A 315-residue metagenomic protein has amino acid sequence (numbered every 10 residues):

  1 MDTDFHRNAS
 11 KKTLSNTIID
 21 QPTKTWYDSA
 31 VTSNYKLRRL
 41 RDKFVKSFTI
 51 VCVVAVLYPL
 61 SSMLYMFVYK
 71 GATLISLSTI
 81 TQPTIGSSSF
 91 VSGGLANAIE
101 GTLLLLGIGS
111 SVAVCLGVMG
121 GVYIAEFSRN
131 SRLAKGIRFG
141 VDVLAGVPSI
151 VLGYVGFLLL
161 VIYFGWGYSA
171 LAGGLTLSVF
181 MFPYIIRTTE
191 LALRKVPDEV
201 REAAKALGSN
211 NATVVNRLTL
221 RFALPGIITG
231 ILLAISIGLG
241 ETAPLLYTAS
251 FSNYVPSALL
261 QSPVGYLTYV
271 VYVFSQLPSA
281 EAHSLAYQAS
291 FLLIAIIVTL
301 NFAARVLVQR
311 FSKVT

Functional and structural regions predicted by a protein language model:
D2-A55, A304-T315: Transmembrane alpha-helical segments of polytopic membrane transport and secretion proteins
S87, L245-I294: Interhelical loop and adjacent transmembrane-helix boundary motif in polytopic membrane transport permeases
G93-Y123, I231: Transmembrane alpha-helix signature in integral membrane proteins
G109-V141, Y154, I162, R305-R310: Transmembrane-helix boundary motif in ABC transporter permease subunits
I124, L191-R194, K205, L232 (+1 more regions): C-terminal transmembrane helix and the adjacent membrane-cytosol boundary/short C-terminal tail of inner/organellar
D142-V179: Generic hydrophobic transmembrane alpha-helix motif, especially the helices
P148, L207-G208, R221: Glycine/proline-centered hinge or cleavage motifs at structural transition points of membrane proteins
N211-T248: Transmembrane alpha-helices
